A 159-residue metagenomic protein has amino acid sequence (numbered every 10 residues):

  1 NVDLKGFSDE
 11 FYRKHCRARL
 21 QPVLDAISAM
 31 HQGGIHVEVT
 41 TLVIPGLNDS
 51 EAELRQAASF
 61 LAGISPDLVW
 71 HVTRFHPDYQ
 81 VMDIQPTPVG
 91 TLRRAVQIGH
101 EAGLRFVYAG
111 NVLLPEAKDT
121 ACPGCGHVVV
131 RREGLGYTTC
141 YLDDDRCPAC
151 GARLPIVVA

Functional and structural regions predicted by a protein language model:
N1-G90: Conserved AdoMet/S-adenosylmethionine-binding subsite of the radical SAM
V89-G99: Short alpha-helix
G110-L114: Acidic carboxylate-rich catalytic motifs and surrounding loops in phosphoryl-/glycosyl-chemistry enzymes
C122-C125, C147-C150: Short cysteine-rich clusters marking metal-coordination/redox-active sites
V128, R153: Cys/His-rich metal-chelating microdomains
R131-R132, I156-V157: Short, non-ligating residues that shape and space the ligands of small metal-coordination modules and catalytic
L135-D144: Short linker/helix segments within small regulatory modules
